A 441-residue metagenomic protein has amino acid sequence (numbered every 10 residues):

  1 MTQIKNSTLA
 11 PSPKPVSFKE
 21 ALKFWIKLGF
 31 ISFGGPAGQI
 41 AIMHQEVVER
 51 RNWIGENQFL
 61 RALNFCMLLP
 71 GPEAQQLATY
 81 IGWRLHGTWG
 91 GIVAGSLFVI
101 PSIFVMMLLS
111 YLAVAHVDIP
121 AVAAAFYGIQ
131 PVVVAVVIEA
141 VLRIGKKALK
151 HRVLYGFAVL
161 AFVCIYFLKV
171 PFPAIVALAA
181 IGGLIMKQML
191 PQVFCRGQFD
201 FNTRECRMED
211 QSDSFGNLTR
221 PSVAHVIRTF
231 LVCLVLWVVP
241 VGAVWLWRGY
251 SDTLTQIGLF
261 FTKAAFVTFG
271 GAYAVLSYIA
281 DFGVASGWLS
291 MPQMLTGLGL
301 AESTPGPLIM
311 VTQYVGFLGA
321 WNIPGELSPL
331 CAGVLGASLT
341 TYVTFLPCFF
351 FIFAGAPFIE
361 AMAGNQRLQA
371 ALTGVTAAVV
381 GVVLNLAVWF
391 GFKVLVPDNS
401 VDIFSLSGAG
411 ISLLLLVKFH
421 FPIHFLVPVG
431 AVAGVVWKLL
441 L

Functional and structural regions predicted by a protein language model:
M1-L69, Y80-T304, L308-L441: Multi-pass membrane proteins that catalyze or facilitate reactions on polyprenyl-/lipid-phosphate substrates and their
